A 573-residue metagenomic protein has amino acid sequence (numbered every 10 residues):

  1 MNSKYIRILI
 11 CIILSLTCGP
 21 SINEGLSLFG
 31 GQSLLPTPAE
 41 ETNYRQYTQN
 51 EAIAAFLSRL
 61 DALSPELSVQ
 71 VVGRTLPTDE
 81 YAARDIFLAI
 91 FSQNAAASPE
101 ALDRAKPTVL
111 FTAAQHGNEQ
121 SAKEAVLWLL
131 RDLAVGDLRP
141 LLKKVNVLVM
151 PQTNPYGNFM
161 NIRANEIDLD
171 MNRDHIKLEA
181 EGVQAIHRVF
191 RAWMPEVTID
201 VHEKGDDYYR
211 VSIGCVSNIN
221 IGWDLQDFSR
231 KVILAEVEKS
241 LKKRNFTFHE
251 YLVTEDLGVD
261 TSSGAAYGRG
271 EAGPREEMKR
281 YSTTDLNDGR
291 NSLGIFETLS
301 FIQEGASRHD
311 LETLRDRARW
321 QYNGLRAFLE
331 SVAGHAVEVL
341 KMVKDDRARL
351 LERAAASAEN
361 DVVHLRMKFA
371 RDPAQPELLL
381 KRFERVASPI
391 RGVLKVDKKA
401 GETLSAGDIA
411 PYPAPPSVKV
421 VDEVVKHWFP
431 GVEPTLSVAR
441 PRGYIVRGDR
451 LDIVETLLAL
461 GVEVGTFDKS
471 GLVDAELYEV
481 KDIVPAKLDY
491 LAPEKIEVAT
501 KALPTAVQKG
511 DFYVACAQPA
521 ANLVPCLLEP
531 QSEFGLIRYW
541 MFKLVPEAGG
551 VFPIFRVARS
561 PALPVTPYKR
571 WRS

Functional and structural regions predicted by a protein language model:
N2-R7, C18-S573: Structured catalytic-domain cores with a bias toward divalent-metal coordination
I8-L14: Sec-dependent N-terminal signal peptides
